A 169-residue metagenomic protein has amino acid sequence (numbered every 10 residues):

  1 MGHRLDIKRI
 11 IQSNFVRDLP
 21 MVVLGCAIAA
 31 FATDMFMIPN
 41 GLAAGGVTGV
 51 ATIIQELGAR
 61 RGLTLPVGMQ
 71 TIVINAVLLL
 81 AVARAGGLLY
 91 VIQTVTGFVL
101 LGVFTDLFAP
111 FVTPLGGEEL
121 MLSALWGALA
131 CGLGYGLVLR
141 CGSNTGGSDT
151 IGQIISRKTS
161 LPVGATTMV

Functional and structural regions predicted by a protein language model:
G2-V169: Core subunits and conserved enzymes of cellular information-processing and envelope-translocation systems across
